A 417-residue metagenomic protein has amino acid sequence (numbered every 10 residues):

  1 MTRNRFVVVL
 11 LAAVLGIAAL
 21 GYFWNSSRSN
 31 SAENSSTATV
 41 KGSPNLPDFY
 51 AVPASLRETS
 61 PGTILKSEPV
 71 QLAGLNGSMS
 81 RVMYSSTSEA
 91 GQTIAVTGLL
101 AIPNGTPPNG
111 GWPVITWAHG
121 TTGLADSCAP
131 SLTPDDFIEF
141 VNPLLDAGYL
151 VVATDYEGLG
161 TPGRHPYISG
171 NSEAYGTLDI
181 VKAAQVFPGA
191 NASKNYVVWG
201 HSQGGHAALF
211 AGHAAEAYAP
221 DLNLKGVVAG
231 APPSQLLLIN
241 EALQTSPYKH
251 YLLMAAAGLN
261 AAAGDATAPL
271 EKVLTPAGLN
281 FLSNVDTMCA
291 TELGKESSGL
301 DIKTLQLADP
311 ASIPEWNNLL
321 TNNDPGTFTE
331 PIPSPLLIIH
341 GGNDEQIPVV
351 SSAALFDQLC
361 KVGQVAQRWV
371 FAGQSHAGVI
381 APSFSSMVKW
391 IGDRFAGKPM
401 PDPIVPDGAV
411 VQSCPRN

Functional and structural regions predicted by a protein language model:
V8-V9, L20-P107, C414-N417: Catalytic-loop region of hydrolases
L46-P47, P53, G230-F328: Accessory cap/linker subdomain of secreted extracellular hydrolases
S88-T97, A101-A147, G160: Short, surface-exposed "cap/lid" segments of acyl-processing enzymes
W117-G120, A153, I338: Structural cue for short, hydrophobic secondary-structure segments
Y167-P188: Alpha/beta-hydrolase active-site loop
A183-Y251: Primarily recognizes the serine-hydrolase "nucleophile elbow" in alpha/beta-hydrolase and SGNH/GDSL folds
A308, N317-L319, N323, Q346 (+1 more regions): C-terminal catalytic histidine-bearing segment of alpha/beta-hydrolase fold enzymes
I332, L337-D344: Short beta-strand/loop motif that positions the catalytic acidic residue of the alpha/beta-hydrolase fold
